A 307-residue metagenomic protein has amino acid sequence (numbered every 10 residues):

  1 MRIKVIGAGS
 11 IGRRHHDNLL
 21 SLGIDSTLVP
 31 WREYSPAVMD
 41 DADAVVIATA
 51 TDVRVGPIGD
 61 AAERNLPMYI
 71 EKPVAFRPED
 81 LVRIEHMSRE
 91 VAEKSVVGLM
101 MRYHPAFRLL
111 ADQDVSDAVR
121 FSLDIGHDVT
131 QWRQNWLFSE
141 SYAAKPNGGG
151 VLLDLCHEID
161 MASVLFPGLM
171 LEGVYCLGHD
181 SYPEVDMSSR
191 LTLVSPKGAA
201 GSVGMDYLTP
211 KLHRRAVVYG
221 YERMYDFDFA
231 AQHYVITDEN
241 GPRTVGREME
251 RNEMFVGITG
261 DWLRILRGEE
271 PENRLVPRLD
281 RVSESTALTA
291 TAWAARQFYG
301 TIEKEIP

Functional and structural regions predicted by a protein language model:
M1-D40: N-terminal Rossmann-like dinucleotide-binding module
R14, R247-G260: Active-site loop of classical SDR/Rossmann-like NAD(P)-dependent oxidoreductases, centered on the catalytic Tyr-X3-Lys
H15, R32-M87: Beta-loop-alpha module in the N-terminal Rossmann-like domain of NAD(P)-dependent dehydrogenases, especially those
L20, Y34-A37, A42-I47, P196 (+1 more regions): C-terminal helix-rich "cap/oligomerization" subdomain common to oxidoreductases
I70-E71, S95-V97, F227: Hydrophobic residues in well-ordered beta-strands that form the structural core
R83-M100, D117-L123: Rossmann-fold dehydrogenase core element
H104-E172: Predominantly a Rossmann-like dinucleotide-binding segment in NAD(P)-dependent oxidoreductases
L153, I159-Q232, G260-E269, I306: Contiguous beta-strand/loop segments that form the cofactor/metal-binding neighborhood of enzyme cores
